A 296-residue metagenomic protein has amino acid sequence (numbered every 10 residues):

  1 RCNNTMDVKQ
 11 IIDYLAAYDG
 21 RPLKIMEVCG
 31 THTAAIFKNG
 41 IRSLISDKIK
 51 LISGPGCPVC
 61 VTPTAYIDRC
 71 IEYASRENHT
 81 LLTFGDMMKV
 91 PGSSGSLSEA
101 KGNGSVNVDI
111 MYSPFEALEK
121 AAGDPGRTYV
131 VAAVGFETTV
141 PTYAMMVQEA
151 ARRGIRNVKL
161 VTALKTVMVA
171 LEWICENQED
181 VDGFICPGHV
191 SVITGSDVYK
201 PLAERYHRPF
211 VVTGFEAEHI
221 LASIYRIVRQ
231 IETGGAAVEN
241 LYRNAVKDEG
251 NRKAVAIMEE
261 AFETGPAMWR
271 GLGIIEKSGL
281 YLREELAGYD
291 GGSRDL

Functional and structural regions predicted by a protein language model:
R1-G126, V140, A144, Q148-R153 (+4 more regions): Metallocofactor- and cofactor-centric catalytic cores in central/energy metabolism, strongly enriched
M26, G30, V59, D109-I110 (+5 more regions): Glycine- and other small-residue-rich loops at beta-strand/loop junctions that grip anionic moieties
A132, F136-V198: Phosphate/pyrophosphate-binding betaalpha-module
K159, E179-D248: A conserved active-site cap/scaffold subdomain adjacent to cofactor or substrate pockets
L221-L296: Internal helical hairpin/lid segments
